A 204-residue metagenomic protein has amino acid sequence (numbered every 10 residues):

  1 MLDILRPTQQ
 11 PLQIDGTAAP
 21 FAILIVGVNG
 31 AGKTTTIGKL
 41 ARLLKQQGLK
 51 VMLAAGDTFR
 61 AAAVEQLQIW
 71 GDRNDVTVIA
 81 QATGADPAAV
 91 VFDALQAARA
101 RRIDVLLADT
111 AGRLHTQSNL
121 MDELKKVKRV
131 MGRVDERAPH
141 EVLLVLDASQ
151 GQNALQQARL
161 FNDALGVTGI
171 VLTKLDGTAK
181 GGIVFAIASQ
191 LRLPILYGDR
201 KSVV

Functional and structural regions predicted by a protein language model:
M1-G56, A63-R99, I103-A108: Primarily NTPase-proximal linker/entry elements flanking Walker-type ATP/GTP-binding cores
G48-K50, N74-V76, I103, R137-E141 (+2 more regions): Short glycine-/polar-rich loops that comprise or flank the Walker A/P-loop and associated switch/sensor motifs
A54-A55, I79-Q81, A108, L143-D147 (+2 more regions): Conserved beta-strand segments of the P-loop GTPase G domain that flank and frequently precede/overlap
R60, A85-V90, G151, G177-A179: Short acidic loop-to-helix transition motifs that present clustered carboxylates
E65-Q68, D72, N119-K125, L155-A164 (+1 more regions): GTPase G-domain guanine-specificity segment
A111-R113: Short glycine-rich anion-binding loops that position phosphate/pyrophosphate groups of nucleotides and phosphorylated
D122-A148: Inter-motif core of Ras-like GTPase G domains
V203-V204: Conserved small/polar residues in nucleotide/adenosyl-binding loops
